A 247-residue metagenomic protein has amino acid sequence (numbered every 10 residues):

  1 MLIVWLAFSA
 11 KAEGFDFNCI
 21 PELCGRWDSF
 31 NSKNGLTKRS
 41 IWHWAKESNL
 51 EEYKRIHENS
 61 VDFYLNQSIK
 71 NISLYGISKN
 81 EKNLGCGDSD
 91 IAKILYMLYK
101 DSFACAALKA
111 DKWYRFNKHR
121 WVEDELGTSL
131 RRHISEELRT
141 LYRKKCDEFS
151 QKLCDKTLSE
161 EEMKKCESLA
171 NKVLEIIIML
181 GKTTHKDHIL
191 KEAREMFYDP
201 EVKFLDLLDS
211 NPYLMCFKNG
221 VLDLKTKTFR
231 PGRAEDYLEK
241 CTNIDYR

Functional and structural regions predicted by a protein language model:
M1-Y75, A107-R143: Modules that initiate DNA replication and primer synthesis
N71-R247: Intein modules and their embedded homing endonuclease domains
